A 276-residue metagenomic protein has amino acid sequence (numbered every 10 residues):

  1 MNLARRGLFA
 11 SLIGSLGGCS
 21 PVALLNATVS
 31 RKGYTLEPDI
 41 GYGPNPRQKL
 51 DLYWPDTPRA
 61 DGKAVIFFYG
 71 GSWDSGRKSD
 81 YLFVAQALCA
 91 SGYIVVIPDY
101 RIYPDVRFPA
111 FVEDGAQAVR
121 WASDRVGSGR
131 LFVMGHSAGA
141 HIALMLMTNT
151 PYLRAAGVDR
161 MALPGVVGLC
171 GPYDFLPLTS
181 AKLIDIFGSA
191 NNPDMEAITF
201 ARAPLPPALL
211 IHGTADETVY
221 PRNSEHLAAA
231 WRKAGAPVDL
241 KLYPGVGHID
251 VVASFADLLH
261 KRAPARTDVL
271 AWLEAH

Functional and structural regions predicted by a protein language model:
M1-S15: N-terminal secretory signal peptides and thylakoid transit peptides that target proteins across membranes
V22-P58: N-terminal cap/lid segment of alpha/beta-hydrolase-fold proteins
N45, G171-F200, P206: Mobile cap/lid helix-loop segments that gate and shape the active-site cleft of serine hydrolases
G76-V84, V96-R130: Catalytic nucleophile-loop/oxyanion-hole region of alpha/beta-hydrolase and closely related hydrolase-like folds
Q117-A181: Primarily recognizes the serine-hydrolase "nucleophile elbow" in alpha/beta-hydrolase and SGNH/GDSL folds
L210-H212, D216: Short beta-strand/loop motif that positions the catalytic acidic residue of the alpha/beta-hydrolase fold
E217-N223: Conserved alpha/beta-hydrolase "acid-adjacent" motif
A234-H276: C-terminal catalytic histidine-bearing segment of alpha/beta-hydrolase fold enzymes
